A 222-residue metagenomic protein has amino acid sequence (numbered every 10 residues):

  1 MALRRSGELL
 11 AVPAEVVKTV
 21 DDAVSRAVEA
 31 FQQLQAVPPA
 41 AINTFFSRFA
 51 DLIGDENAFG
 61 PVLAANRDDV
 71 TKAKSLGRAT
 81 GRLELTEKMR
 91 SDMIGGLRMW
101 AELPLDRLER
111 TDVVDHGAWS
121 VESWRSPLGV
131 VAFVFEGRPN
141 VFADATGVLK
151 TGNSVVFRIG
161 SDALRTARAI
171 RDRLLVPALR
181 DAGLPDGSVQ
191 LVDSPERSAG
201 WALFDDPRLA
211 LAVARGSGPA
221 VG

Functional and structural regions predicted by a protein language model:
M1-E122: N-terminal Rossmann-like NAD(P)+-binding subdomain of aldehyde/semialdehyde dehydrogenases
T19, V141-D144, S198-A199: Well-ordered alpha-helical segments embedded in enzymatic catalytic cores
A36, D55, R180-D181, D205: Secondary-structure boundary motif
P39, G160-D162, S194, S217-G218: Short, ordered loop/turn segments at secondary-structure junctions
G95, M99-A182, A210, V221: Conserved small-residue-rich beta-alpha loop and adjacent elements that most often cradle the phosphate/pyrophosphate
V130, Q190-G222: Conserved NAD(P)+-binding/catalytic subdomain of aldehyde/semialdehyde dehydrogenases
G183-G187: Short helix-terminating capping/connector loops at secondary-structure junctions
